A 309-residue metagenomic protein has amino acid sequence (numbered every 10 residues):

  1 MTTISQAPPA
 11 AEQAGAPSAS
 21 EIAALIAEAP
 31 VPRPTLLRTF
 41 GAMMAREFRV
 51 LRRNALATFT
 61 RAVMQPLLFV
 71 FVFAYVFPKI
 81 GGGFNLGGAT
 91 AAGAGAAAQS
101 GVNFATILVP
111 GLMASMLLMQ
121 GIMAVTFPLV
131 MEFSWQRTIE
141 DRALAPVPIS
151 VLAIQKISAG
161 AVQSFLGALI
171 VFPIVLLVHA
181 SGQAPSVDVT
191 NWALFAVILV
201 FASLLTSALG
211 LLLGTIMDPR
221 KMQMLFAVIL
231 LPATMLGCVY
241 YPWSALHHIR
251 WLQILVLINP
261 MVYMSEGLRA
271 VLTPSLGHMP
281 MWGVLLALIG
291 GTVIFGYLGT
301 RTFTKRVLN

Functional and structural regions predicted by a protein language model:
T2-S18, A23, I80, L272-L276 (+1 more regions): Junction motif at the cytosolic side of a transmembrane helix
T3, T35-A45, V239-H278, W282-G283: Short hydrophobic, aromatic-rich alpha-helical segments embedded in or entering the lipid bilayer of multi-pass
Q6, E21-M64: Aromatic- and glycine-rich beta-strand/loop motifs that create alpha-glucan
P30, A57, I107-G111, M119-M123 (+4 more regions): Short alpha-helical transmembrane interface motifs in multi-pass membrane proteins
R53-G82, I107-Q120, I229-M235, A287-V293: Hydrophobic alpha-helical transmembrane segments of multi-pass membrane transport/permease proteins
L68-F73, G101-V178, F226, T234: Hydrophobic alpha-helical transmembrane segments of multi-pass membrane transport proteins
F77, G214-I258, V262: Transmembrane helix segments
I149-A227, L276-T300: Alpha-helical transmembrane segments and their short interhelical loops
